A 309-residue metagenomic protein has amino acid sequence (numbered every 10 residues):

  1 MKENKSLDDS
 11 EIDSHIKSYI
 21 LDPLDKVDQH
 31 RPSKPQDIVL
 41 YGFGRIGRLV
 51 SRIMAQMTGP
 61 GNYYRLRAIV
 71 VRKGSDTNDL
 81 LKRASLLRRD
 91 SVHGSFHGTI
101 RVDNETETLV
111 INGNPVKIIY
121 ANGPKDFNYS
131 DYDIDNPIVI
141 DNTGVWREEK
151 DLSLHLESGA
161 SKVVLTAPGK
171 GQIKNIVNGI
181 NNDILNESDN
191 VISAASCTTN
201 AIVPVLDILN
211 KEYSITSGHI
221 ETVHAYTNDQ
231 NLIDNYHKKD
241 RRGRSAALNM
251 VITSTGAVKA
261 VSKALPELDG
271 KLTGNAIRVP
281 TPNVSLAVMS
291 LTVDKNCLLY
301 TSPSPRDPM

Functional and structural regions predicted by a protein language model:
M1-N231, K239: N-terminal Rossmann-like NAD(P) cofactor-binding subdomain of oxidoreductases, focused on the glycine-rich
P35, S188-D189, S245-A247, V284-V288: Short, solvent-exposed beta-strand edge segments and adjacent coil->beta transition regions
D141-G144, N249, L286-K295: Short, well-ordered beta-strand elements within core beta-sheets of diverse protein domains
N178-I180, G274-V279: Short beta-strand/turn micro-motifs at beta-sheet edges
I184-N186, R242, V279-S285: Short, flexible turn/loop "capping" segments at secondary-structure junctions
A195-T199, A247-S254, T292, N296: Hydrophobic alpha-helical scaffolding
S214-A276: Catalytic core of tubulin tyrosine ligase-like
Y300-M309: Single conserved hydrophobic/aromatic residue that forms the stacking wall/gate of nucleotide- or nucleobase-binding
